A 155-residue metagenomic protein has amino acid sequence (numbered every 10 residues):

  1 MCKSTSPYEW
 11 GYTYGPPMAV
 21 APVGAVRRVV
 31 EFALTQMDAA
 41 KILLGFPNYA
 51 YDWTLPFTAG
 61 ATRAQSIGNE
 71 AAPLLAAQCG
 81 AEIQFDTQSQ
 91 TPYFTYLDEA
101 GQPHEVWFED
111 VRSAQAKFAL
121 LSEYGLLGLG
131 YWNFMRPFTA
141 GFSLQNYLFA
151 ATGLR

Functional and structural regions predicted by a protein language model:
M1-L75: Substrate-binding surface in catalytic domains of secreted glycosidases
Y12-V20, P47, D86-T95, W132-M135: Short secondary-structure transition/capping segments
G24-R27, R112-Q115, Y124: A structural signal for well-ordered alpha-helical segments within the folded catalytic domains of diverse enzymes
V26-L34, F118, F142-F149: Generic structural signal for well-ordered alpha-helices, preferentially at hydrophobic/aromatic core positions
K41-L120, N146-R155: Glycan-binding loop/region signatures in secreted carbohydrate-active enzymes
I42-F46, L127-W132: Hydrophobic faces of well-ordered beta-strands that scaffold small-molecule active sites in alpha/beta enzyme cores
F108-E109, F134-A140: Acidic-and-aromatic substrate-binding clefts and catalytic sites of carbohydrate-active enzymes
K117-G130: Conserved, well-ordered alpha-helix/loop/beta-strand core segments that scaffold catalytic motifs
